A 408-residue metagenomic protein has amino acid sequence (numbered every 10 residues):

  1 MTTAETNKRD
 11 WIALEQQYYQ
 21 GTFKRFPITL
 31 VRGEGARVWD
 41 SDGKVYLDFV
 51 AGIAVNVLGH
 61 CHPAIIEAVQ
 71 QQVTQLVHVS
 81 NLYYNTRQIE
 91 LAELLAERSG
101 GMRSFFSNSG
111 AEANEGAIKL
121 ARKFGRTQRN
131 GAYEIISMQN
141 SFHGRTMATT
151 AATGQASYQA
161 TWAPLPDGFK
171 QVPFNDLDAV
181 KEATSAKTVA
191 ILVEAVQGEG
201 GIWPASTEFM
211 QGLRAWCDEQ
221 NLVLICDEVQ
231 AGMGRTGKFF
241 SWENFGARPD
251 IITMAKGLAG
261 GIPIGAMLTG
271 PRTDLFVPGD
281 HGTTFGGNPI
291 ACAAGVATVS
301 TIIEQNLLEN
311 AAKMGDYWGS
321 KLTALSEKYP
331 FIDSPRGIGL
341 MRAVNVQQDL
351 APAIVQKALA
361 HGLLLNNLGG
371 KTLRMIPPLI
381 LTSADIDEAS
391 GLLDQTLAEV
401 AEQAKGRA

Functional and structural regions predicted by a protein language model:
T2-A408: Conserved N-terminal phosphate-binding loop of PLP-dependent enzymes in the Aspartate aminotransferase
